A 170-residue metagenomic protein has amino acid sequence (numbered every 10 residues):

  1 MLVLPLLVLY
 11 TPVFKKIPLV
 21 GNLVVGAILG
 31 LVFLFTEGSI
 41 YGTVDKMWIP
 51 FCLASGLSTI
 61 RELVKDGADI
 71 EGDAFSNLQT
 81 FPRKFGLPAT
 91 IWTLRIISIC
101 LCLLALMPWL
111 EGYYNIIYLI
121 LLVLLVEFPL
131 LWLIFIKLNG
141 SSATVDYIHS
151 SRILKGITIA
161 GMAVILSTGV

Functional and structural regions predicted by a protein language model:
M1-D45, I49: Intramembrane alpha-helical segments
M1-V20, W92-I153: Transmembrane helix-loop-helix
P18-G26, G42-W48, D66-A74, L138-Y147: A cytosolic-side transmembrane-helix exit/cap motif
L23-G38, P82-L87, S151-I165: Small-residue-rich segments of transmembrane alpha-helices in multi-pass membrane proteins, especially helix faces
V32, L57, R61, L101-L104 (+2 more regions): Alpha-helical transmembrane segments of multipass membrane proteins
F33-C52, L106-I117, L166-V170: Helix-coil boundary and interhelical linker segments in multi-pass alpha-helical membrane proteins
A54-Y113, V145: Solvent-exposed interhelical
W132-N139, K155-V170: C-terminal transmembrane-bundle signature of multipass membrane proteins, characterized by strong activation on
